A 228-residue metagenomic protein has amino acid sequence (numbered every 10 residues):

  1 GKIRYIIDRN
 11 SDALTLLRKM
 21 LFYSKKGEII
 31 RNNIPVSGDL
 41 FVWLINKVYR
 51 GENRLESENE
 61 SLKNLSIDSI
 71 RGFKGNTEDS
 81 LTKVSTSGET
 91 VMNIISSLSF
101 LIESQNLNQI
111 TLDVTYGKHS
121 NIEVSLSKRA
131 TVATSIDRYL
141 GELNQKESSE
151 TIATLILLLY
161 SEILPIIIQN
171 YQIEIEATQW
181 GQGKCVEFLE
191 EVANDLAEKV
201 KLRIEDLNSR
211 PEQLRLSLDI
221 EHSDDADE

Functional and structural regions predicted by a protein language model:
G1-E228: Intrinsically disordered, low-complexity, charge-rich terminal extensions of nucleic-acid-associated complexes
